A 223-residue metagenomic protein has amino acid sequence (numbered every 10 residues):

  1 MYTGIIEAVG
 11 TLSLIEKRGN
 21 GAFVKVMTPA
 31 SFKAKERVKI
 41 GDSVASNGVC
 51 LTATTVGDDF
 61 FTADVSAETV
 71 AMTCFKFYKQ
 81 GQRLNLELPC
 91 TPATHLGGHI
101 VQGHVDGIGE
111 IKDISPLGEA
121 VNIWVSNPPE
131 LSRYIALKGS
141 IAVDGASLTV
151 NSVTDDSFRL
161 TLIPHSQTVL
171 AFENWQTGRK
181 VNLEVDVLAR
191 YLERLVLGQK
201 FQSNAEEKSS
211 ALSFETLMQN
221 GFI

Functional and structural regions predicted by a protein language model:
M1-I223: Conserved loop->alpha-helix
